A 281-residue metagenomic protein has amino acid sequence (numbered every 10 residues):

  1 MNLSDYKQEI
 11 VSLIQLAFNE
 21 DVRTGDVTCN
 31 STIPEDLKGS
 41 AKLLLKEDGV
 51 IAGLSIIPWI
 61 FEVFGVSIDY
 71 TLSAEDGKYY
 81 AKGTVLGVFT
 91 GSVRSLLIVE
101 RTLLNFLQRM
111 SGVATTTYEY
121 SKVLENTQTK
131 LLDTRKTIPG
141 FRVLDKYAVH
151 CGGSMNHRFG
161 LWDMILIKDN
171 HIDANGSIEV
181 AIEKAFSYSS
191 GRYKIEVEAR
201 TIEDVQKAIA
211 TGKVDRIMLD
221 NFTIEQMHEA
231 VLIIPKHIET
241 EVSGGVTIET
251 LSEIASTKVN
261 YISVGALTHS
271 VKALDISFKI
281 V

Functional and structural regions predicted by a protein language model:
M1-T211, R216, H228-I233, I238-E241 (+2 more regions): Acidic/glycine-rich phosphate/pyrophosphate-binding loops and surrounding catalytic core that coordinate Mg2+
D220-H228: Short, composition-biased local secondary-structure segments
D220-N221, G244, A266-L267: Short secondary-structure boundary segments
S277-V281: Active-site loop ensemble at the mouth of alpha/beta enzyme cores that anchors a bound cofactor
